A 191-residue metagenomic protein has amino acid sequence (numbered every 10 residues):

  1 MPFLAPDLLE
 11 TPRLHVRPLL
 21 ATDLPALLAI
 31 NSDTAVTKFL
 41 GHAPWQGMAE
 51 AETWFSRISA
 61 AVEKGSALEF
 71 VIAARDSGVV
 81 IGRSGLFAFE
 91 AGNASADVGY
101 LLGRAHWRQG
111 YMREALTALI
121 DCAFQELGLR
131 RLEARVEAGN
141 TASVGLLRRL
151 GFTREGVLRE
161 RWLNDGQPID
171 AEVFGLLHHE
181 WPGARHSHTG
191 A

Functional and structural regions predicted by a protein language model:
M1-K38, E69-A191: Acyl-donor (CoA/ACP) binding surface of acyl/acetyltransferases
A35-R57, L68-F70: Conserved GNAT-fold acetyl-CoA-binding loop/helix
R57-I58, C122: A generic secondary-structure signal
S59-A60, S95: A broadly tuned "polar low-complexity/structure-edge" signature
A60-G65, F152: Short loop/turn motifs at secondary-structure junctions and domain boundaries
